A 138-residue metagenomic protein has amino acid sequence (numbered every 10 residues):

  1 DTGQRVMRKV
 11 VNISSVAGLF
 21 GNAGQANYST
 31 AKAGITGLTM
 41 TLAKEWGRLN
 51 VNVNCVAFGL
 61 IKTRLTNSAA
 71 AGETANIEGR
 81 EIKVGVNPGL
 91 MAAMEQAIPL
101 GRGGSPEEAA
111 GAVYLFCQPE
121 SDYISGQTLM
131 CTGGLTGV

Functional and structural regions predicted by a protein language model:
S15: Residue(s) in the substrate-gating loop at a strand-loop-helix junction that position the organic substrate next
F20, A112-Y114, S125-V138: Short C-terminal tail/terminal secondary-structure segment of NAD(P)H-dependent dehydrogenase/reductase domains
G21-Q25, G47-R48: Active-site "substrate specificity/gating" loop of NAD(P)-dependent dehydrogenases, especially the short-chain
A31, T39: Active-site helix of classical SDR
G47-N52, I124-G126: Short, small/polar-rich loop/turn modules that mediate ligand/substrate recognition or access, typified
N52-K62, C117, M130-T132: Conserved SDR Rossmann-fold cofactor-binding beta-strand/turn motif
I61-A97: A glycine/serine/threonine-rich, flexible loop-to-helix segment that serves as the NAD(P) cofactor-binding "lid"
K83-N87, I98-A109, E120: A conserved structural motif in NAD(P)-dependent oxidoreductases
